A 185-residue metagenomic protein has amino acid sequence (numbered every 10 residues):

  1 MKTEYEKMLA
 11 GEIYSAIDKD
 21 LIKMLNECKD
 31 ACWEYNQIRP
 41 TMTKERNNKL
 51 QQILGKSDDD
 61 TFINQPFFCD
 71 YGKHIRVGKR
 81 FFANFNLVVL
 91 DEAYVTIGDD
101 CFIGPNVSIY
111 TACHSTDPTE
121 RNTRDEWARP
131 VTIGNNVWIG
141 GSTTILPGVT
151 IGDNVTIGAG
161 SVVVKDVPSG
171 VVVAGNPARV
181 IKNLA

Functional and structural regions predicted by a protein language model:
M1-D60, A178-I181: Terminal amphipathic alpha-helical/low-complexity segments used for targeting or macromolecular assembly
Y5-E6, I53, T123, P130 (+1 more regions): Short secondary-structure boundary/capping segments
F67-V77, F82-T150, N176-P177, K182-A185: Flexible, glycine/small-residue-enriched loop-and-beta-strand segment within the central core of proteins
Y110, V164, V172-A174: Structural detector of well-ordered beta-strand residues that form the stable sheet scaffold of enzyme domains
W138, T156, V172-A174: Short-chain dehydrogenase/reductase
G140-D166: Beta-rich strand-turn-strand
S169: Short, conserved catalytic or interaction motifs in soluble domains
